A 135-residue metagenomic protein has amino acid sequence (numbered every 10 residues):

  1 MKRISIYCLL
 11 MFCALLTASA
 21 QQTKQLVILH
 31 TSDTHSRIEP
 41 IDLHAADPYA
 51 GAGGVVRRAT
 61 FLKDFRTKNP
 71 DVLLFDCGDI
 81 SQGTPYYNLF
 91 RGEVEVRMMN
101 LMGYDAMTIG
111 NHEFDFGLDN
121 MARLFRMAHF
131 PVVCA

Functional and structural regions predicted by a protein language model:
M1-S5: Positively charged n-region of N-terminal signal peptides that target proteins for export
I6-Y7, L62: General helical structural elements
Y7-L15: Bacterial N-terminal signal peptides
L16-A20: Sec/Tat signal peptide C-region and signal peptidase I cleavage site
Q21-A135: N-terminal catalytic scaffold of extracellular/periplasmic and nuclease hydrolases that process anionic headgroups
